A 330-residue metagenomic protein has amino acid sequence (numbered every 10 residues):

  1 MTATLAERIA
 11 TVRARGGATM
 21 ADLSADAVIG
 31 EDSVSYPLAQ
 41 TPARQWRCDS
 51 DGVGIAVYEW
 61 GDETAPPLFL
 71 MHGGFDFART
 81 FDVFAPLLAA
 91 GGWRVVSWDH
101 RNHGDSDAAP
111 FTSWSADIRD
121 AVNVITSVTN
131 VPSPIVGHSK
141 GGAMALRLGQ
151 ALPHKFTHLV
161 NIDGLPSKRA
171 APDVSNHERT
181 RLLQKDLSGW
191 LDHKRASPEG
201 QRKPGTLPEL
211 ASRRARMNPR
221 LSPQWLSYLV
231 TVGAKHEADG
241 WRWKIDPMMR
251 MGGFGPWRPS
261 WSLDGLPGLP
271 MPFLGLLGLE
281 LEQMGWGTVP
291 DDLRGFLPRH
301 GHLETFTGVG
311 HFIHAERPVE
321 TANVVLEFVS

Functional and structural regions predicted by a protein language model:
M1-L68, A90-W93, T129-V131, P166 (+2 more regions): Alpha/beta-hydrolase fold catalytic core
V53, A90, H100-V136, K140 (+3 more regions): Active-site loop/oxyanion-hole signature of alpha/beta-hydrolase fold enzymes
Y58-D105: Conserved HGGG/HGGXW glycine-rich cap/lid loop of the alpha/beta-hydrolase fold
Q150, T157-K203: Flexible "cap/lid" loop of the alpha/beta hydrolase fold
G200-L281: Alpha/beta-hydrolase
P267-V309: Conserved loop-alpha-helix segment in the C-terminal half of the alpha/beta-hydrolase fold that carries the catalytic
F306-P318: Catalytic histidine-centered segment of alpha/beta-hydrolase-like enzymes
A315-E327: Post-His helix in hydrolase/transferase enzymes
